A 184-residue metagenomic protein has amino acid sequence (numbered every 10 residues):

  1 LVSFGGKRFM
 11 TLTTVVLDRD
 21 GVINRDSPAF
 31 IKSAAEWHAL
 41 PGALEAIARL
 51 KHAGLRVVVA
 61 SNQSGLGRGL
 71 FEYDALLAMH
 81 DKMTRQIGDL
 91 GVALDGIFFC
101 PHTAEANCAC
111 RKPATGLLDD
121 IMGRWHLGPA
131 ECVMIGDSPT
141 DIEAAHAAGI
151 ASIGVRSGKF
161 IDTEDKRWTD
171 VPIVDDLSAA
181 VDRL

Functional and structural regions predicted by a protein language model:
L1-F9: Short, Lys/Arg-enriched N-terminal segments with co-localized hydrophobic residues within the first ~10-30 amino acids
M10-V58: Active-site neighborhood of HAD-like aspartate-dependent phosphohydrolases
A43, I47-H80, L94-A106, A145: Substrate-recognition element of Asp-dependent hydrolases with the DxDx(T/V) motif
G69-T84, A109-I121: Short, electropositive alpha-helical surface patch
H80-F99, E164-L184: Structural recognition of alpha->loop->beta junctions
A109-I142: Conserved Lys-Pro-Asp/Glu-containing loop-to-beta segment of HAD-superfamily phosphomonoesterases, centered on
M134-P172: Acidic, Mg2+-coordinating phosphoryl-transfer loop and its flanking beta/alpha structural elements, shared across
